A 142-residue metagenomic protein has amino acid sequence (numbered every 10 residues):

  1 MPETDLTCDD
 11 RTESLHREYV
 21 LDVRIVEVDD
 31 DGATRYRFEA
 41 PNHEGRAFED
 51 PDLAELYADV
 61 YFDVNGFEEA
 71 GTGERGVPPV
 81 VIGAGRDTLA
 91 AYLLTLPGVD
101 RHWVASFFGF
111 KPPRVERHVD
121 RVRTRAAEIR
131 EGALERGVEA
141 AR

Functional and structural regions predicted by a protein language model:
M1-G73: DNA-contacting interfaces and partner/effector-binding or oligomerization modules in DNA-centric proteins
N65-T88, R130-A140: Short, Lys/Arg-enriched anionic-surface-contact patches
Y92-T95: Short alpha-helical segment immediately N-terminal to, or the first helix within, an HTH/HTH-like DNA-binding domain
G98-V99: Residue-level signal for the short linker/turn that defines the boundary of a DNA-recognition helix
W103-F108: Short alpha-helical "recognition helix" segments of helix-turn-helix
R123-A127: C-terminal flanking helix
